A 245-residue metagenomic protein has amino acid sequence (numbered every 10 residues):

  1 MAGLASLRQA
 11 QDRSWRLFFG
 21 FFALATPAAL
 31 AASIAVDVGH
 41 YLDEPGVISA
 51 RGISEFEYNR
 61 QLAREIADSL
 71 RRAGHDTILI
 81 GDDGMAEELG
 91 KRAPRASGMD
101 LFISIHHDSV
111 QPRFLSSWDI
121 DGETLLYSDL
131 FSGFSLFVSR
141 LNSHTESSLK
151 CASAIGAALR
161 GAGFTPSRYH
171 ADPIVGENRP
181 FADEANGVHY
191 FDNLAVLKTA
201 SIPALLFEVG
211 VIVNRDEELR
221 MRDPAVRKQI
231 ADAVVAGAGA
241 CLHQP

Functional and structural regions predicted by a protein language model:
M1-Q11, W15: Short Gly/Ser/Thr- and charged-rich N-terminal loops/segments that act as flexible capping/hinge elements
Q11, A50-G52, T77, R140-L141: A short, structure-level motif marking secondary-structure boundaries and short turns
R16-P27: Bacterial N-terminal signal peptides
A31-I34, L101: Nucleotide donor/acceptor-binding cores
S33-G52: Short glycine-rich His-centered loop
E57-P245: Active-site-proximal helix/loop segments of hydrolytic enzymes
